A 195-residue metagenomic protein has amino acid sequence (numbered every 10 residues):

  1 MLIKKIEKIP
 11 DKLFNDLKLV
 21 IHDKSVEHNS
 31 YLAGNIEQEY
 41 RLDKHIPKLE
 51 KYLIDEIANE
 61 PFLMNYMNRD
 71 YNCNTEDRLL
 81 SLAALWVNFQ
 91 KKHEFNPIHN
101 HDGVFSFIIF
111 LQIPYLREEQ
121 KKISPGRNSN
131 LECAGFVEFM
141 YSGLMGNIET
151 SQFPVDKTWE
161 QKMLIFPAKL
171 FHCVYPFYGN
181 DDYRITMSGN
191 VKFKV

Functional and structural regions predicted by a protein language model:
M1-N96, C133: Non-heme Fe(II)/2-oxoglutarate
H22, Q112, K192: Residue-level marker of positions within ordered structural domains that often coincide with functionally constrained
A83-M163, Y175, D182-Y183: Catalytic core of non-heme Fe(II) oxygenases with the double-stranded beta-helix
L170-C173: Short, charged beta-turn/beta-strand-edge "cap" motif at the junction between a beta-strand and an adjacent loop
I185-M187: C-terminal "cap" of GNAT-fold acetyltransferases
G189-V195: Double-stranded beta-helix
